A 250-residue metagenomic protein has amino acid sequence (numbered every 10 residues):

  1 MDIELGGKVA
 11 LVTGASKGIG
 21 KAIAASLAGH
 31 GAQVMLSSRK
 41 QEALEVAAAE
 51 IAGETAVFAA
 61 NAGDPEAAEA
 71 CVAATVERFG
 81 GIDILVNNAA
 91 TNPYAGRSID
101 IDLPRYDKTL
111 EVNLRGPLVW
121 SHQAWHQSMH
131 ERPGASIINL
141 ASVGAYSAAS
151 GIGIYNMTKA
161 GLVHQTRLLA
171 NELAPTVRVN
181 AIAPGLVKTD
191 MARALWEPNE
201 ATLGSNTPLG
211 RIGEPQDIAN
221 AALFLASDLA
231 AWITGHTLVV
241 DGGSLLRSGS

Functional and structural regions predicted by a protein language model:
S16-K17: Conserved glycine-rich cofactor-binding loop
N92-A95, S147, L223, T234-S250: Short C-terminal tail/terminal secondary-structure segment of NAD(P)H-dependent dehydrogenase/reductase domains
G96-S98, D102-L110, A192, L203: Substrate-binding pocket helix/loop in short-chain dehydrogenase/reductase
S121, T158, T166: Active-site helix of classical SDR
H126, A170-P175, A231: Alpha-helical segment proximal to the catalytic Tyr-Lys
S142: Residue(s) in the substrate-gating loop at a strand-loop-helix junction that position the organic substrate next
A181, A201-L229, I233, V240-G242: C-terminal helical subdomain
